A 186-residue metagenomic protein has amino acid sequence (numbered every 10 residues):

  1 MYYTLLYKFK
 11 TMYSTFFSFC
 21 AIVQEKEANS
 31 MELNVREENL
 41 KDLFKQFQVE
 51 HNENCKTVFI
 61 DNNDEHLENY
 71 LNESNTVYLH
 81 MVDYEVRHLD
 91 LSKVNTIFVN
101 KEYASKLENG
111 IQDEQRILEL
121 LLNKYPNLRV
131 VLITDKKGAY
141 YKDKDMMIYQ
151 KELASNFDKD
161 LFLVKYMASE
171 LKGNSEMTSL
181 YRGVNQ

Functional and structural regions predicted by a protein language model:
Y2-L5, F9, A21-Q150, L171-R182: Ribokinase/PfkB-type carbohydrate-kinase core domain
Y13-F17: Short, basic and Ser/Thr-rich N-terminal targeting/leader segments
S18, L120, K165-Y166: Alpha-helical scaffold segments in soluble metabolic enzymes
Y149-M167, S179-G183: Short glycine/threonine-rich catalytic loop with a Thr-x-Gly-x-Asp
